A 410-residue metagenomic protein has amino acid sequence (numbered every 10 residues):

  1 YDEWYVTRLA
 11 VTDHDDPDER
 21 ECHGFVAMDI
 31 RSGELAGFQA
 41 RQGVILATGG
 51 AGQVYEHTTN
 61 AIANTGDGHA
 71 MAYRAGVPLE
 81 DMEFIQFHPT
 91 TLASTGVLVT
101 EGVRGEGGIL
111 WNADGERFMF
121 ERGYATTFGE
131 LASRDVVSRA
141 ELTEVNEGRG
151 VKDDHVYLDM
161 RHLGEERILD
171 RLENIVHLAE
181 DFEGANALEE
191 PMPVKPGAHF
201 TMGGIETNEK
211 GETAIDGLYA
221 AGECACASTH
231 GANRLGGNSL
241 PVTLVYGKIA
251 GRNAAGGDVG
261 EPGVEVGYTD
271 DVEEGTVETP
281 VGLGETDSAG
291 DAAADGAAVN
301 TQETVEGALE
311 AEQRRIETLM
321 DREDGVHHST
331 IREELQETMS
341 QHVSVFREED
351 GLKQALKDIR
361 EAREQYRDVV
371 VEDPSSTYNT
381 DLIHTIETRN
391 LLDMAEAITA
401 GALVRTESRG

Functional and structural regions predicted by a protein language model:
Y1-I30, G37-F38: Feature captures the FAD/FMN-dependent oxidoreductase FAD-binding
C22, L92-E106, V194-N208: A gly/ser-rich beta-alpha-beta helix-loop segment of oxidoreductase catalytic cores
G33-G43, A214-I215: Core beta-strand elements of the Rossmann-like FAD/NAD(P) dinucleotide-binding domain in flavoenzyme oxidoreductases
G43-V97, G236-N253: Glycine-rich loop(s) and the adjacent beta-strand/alpha-helix scaffold that form part
M71, V77-N186, N253-V259: An anion/pyrophosphate-binding glycine-rich loop and adjacent beta-alpha core in soluble alpha-beta enzymes
W111, E116-F120, A125-L131, E141 (+3 more regions): Glycine- and aromatic-enriched mobile tails/lids
E173, L178-L218: FAD/FMN-dependent oxidoreductases across multiple families
